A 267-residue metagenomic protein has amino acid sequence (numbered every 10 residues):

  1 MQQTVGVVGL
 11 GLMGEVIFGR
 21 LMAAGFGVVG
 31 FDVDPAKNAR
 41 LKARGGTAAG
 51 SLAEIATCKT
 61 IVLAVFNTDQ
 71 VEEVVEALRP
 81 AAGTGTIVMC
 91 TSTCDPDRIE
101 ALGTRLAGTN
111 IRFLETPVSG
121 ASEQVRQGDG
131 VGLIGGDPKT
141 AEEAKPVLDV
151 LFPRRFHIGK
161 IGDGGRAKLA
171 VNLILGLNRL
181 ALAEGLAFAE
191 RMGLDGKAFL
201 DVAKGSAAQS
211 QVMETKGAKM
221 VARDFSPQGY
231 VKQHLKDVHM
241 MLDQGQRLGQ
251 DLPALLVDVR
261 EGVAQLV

Functional and structural regions predicted by a protein language model:
M1-L63, S122: NAD(P)+-binding Rossmann beta1-loop-alpha1 motif at the extreme N-terminus of oxidoreductases
V5, L10, T93-N172: Rossmann-fold dinucleotide-binding core
V28, A48, F113-L114, R155 (+2 more regions): Hydrophobic beta-strand scaffold residues
G46-A49, V65, P80, A107-G108 (+2 more regions): Short, hinge-like loop/turn segments at secondary-structure boundaries
L52-I111: Rossmann-fold NAD(P) dinucleotide-binding segment
D163-V267: Helical "substrate-binding/catalytic lid" subdomain of Rossmann-like NAD(P)-dependent dehydrogenases/reductases
